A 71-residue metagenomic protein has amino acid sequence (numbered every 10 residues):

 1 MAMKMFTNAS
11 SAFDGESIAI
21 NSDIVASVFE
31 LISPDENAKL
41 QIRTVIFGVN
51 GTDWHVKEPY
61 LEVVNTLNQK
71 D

Functional and structural regions predicted by a protein language model:
A2-A19, I24-D71: Acidic, Ser/Thr- and proline-rich intrinsically disordered linker/docking segments of eukaryotic scaffolds
